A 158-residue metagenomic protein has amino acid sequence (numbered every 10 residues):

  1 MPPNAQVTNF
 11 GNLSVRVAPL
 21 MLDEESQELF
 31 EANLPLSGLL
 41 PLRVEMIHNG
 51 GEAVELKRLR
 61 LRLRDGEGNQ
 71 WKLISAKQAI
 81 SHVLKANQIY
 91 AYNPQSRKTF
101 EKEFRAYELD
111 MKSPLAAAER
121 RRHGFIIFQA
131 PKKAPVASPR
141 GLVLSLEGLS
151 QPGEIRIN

Functional and structural regions predicted by a protein language model:
M1-N158: Conserved functional micro-motifs across diverse proteins
